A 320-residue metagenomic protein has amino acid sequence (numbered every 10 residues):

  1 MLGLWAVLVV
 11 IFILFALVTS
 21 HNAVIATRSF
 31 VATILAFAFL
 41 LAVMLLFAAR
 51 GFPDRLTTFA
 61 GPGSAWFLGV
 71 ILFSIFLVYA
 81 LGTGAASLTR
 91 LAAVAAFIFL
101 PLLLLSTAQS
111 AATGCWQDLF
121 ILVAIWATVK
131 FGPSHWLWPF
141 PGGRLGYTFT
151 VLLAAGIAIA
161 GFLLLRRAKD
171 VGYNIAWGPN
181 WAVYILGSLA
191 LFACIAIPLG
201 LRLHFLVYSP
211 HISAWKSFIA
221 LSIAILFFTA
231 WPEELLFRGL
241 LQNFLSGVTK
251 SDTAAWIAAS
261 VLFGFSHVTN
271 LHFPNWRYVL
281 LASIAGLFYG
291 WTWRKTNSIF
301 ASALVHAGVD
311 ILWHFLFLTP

Functional and structural regions predicted by a protein language model:
M1-A16, I34-A42, P62-L77, F120-T128 (+2 more regions): Alpha-helical transmembrane segments
G3-V7, A32, A65-V70, A93 (+7 more regions): Alpha-helical transmembrane segments of integral membrane proteins
L14-V24, F47-P53, I75-A85, S106-A108 (+3 more regions): Juxtamembrane "helix-exit" motif on the non-cytosolic side of transmembrane helices
R28-A38, G61-L164: Alpha-helical transmembrane segments in multi-pass membrane proteins
M44-T57, P101-A111, R166-G172, E233-F237 (+2 more regions): C-terminal ends of transmembrane helices
R50-P62, A86, S106-Q117, V171-N180 (+1 more regions): Membrane-interface helix-boundary motifs at transmembrane edges
G114, S134-T229: Juxtamembrane helix-loop-helix connectors linking adjacent transmembrane helices in multi-pass membrane enzymes
L191-P320: Transmembrane helix-loop-helix hairpins at the membrane interface of multi-pass integral membrane proteins
